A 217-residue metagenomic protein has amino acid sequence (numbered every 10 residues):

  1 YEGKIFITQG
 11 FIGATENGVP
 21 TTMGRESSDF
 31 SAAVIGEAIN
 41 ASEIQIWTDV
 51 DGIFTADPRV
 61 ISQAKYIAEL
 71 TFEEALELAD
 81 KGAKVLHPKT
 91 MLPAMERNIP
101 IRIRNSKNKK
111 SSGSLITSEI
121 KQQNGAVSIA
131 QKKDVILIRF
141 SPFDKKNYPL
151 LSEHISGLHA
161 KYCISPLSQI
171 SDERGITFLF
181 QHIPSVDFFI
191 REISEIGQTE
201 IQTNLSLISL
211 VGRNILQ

Functional and structural regions predicted by a protein language model:
Y1-Q217: C-terminal catalytic "cap/lid" subdomain
